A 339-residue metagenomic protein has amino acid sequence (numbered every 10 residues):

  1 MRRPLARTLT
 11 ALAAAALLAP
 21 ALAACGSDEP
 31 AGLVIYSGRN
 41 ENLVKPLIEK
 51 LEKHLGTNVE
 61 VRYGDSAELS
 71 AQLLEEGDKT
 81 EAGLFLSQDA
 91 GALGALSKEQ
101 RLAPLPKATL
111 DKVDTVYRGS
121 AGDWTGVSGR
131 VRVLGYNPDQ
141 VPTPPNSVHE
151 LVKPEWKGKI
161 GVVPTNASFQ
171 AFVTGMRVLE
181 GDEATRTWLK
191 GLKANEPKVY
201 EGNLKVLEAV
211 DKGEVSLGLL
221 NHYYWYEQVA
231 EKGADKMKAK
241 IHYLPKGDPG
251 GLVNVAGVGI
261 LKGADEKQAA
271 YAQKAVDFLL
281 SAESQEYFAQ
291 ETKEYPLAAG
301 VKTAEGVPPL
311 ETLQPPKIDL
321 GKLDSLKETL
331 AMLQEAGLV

Functional and structural regions predicted by a protein language model:
A21-A24: C-terminal motif of bacterial Sec signal peptides marking the signal peptidase cleavage site
G26-D28: Bacterial signal peptide processing site
G38-K45, G64-E68, T80-V215, P249-L252: Extracytoplasmic ligand-binding site segments that recognize negatively charged/polar headgroups
G38-V59: Short, polar/charged alpha-helical segment
G91-A95, S216-K238: A ligand-binding cleft/hinge motif common to bilobed small-molecule-binding domains
V133-Q140, R177, N254-Q268, Y287-E291: A bilobed periplasmic-binding-protein/Venus flytrap-type ligand-binding module shared by bacterial periplasmic
G158-P164, F278-V301: Periplasmic-binding protein-like
A184, E294-V339: An extracytoplasmic/periplasmic, membrane-proximal ligand-sensing/linker region
